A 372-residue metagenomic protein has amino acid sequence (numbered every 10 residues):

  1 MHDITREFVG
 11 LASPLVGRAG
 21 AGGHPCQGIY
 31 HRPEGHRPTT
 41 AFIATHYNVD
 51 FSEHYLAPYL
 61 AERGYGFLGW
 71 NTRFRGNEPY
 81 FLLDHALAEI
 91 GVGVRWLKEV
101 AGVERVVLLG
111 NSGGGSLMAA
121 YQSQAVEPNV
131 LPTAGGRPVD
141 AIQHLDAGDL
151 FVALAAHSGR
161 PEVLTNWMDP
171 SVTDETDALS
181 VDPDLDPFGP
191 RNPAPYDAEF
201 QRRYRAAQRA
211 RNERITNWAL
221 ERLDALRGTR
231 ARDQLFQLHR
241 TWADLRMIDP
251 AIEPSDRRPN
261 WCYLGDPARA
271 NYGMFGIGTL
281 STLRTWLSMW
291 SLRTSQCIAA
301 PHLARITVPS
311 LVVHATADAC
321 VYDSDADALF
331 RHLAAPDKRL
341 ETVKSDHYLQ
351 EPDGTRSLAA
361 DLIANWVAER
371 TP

Functional and structural regions predicted by a protein language model:
M1-T40, P352-D353: N-terminal cap/lid segment of alpha/beta-hydrolase-fold proteins
R32-Y65, G69-G76: Short, surface-exposed "cap/lid" segments of acyl-processing enzymes
N48, R73-V107, S357: Catalytic nucleophile-loop/oxyanion-hole region of alpha/beta-hydrolase and closely related hydrolase-like folds
W96-E99, R105-T176: Primarily recognizes the serine-hydrolase "nucleophile elbow" in alpha/beta-hydrolase and SGNH/GDSL folds
D140-Y263: Alpha/beta-hydrolase-fold enzymes
E162-V163, A319-D325: Conserved alpha/beta-hydrolase "acid-adjacent" motif
I306, V312-H314, D318: Short beta-strand/loop motif that positions the catalytic acidic residue of the alpha/beta-hydrolase fold
S345-S357: Catalytic histidine-centered segment of alpha/beta-hydrolase-like enzymes
